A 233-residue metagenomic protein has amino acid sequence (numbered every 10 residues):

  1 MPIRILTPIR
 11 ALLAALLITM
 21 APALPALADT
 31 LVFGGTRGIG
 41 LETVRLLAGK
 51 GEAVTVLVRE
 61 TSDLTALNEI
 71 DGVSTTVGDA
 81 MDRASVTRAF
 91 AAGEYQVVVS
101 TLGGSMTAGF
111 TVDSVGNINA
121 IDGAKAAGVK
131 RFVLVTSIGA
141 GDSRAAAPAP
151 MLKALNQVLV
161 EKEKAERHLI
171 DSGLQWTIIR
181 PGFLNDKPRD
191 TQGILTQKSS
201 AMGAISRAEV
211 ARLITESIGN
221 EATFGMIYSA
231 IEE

Functional and structural regions predicted by a protein language model:
P22-A28: Sec/Tat signal peptide C-region and signal peptidase I cleavage site
T30-K50: N-terminal Rossmann NAD(P)H-binding glycine-rich loop of SDR-like oxidoreductase domains
L57-S62, A80: N-terminal Rossmann-fold cofactor-binding loop
S74-Q96: Conserved Rossmann-fold cofactor-binding substructure of NAD(P)-dependent oxidoreductases
Q96-F132, E163-K164: NAD(P)-cofactor binding segment of oxidoreductase domains
G116, I179, A201-E216, M226: Substrate-positioning beta->alpha
E166-P188: Conserved beta-loop-beta element that borders a ligand/cofactor-binding pocket
P188-G193, S217-M226: Glycine/proline-rich active-site loop of Rossmann-fold NAD(P)-dependent oxidoreductases
